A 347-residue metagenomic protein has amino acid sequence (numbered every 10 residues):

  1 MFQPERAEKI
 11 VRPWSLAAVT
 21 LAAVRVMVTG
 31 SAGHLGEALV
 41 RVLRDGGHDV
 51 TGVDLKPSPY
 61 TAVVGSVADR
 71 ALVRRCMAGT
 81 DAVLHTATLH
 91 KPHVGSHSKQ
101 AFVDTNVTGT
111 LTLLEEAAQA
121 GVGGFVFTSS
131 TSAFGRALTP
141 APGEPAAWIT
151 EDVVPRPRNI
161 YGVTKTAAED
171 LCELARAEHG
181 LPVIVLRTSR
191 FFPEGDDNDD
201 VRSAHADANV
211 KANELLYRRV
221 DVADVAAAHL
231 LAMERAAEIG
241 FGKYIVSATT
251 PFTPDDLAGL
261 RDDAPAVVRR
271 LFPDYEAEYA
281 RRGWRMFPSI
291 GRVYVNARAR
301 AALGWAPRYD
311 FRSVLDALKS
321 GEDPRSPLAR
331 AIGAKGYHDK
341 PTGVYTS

Functional and structural regions predicted by a protein language model:
V26-G46: N-terminal Rossmann NAD(P)H-binding glycine-rich loop of SDR-like oxidoreductase domains
P59, G65-T105: NAD(P)H-binding glycine-rich loop region in Rossmannoid oxidoreductase-like domains and their noncatalytic homologs
A68, A101-T112, P155, N159 (+2 more regions): Glycine-rich NAD(P)-binding loop of the Rossmann-fold in SDR/ketoreductase-type enzymes
D104, T139-V183: Catalytic helix-loop patch of NAD(P)-dependent Rossmann-fold dehydrogenases
L111-R158: Conserved Rossmann-fold NAD(P)-dependent oxidoreductase catalytic core, especially the SDR/UDP-sugar
F134-G135, I160, E178-R202: Flexible, glycine-rich beta-alpha linker
E194-N209, L215-I245, T249: Alpha-helical substrate-binding/gating segment
A228-G291, N296, A301-A302, R325-R330 (+1 more regions): Mid/C-terminal beta-alpha module of Rossmann-like enzyme folds, strongest in SDR-family dehydrogenases/epimerases
